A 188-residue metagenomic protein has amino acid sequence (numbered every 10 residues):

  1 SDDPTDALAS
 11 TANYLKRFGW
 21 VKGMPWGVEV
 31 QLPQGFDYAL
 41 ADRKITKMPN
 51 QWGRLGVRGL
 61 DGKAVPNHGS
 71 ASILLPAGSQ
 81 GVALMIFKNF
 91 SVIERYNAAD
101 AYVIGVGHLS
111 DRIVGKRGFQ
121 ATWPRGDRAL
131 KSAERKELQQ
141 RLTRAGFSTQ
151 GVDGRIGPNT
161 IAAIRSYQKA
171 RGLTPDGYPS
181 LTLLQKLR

Functional and structural regions predicted by a protein language model:
S1-Q140, R144-F147: Extracytoplasmic and endomembrane cell-envelope/extracellular-matrix remodeling and assembly machinery
L130-R135, T143-L187: Short acidic, glycine/serine/threonine-rich helix-capping segments at coil-helix boundaries
